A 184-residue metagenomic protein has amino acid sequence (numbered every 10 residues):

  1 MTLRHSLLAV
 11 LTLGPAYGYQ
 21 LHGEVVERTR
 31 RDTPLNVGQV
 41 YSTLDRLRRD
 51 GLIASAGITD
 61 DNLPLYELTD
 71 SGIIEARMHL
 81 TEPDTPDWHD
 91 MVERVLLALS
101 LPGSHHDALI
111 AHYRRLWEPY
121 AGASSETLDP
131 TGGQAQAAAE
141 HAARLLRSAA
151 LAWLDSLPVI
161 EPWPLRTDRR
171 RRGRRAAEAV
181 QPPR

Functional and structural regions predicted by a protein language model:
M1-D87: Basic helix-turn-helix/winged-helix DNA-binding cores and closely related short helical interaction motifs
T2, V95-L97, L128-D129: A short small-residue
L11, A98-L99, L157: Generic structural signal for hydrophobic core residues of well-folded globular domains
R77-G122: Amphipathic alpha-helical dimerization/coiled-coil segments that flank or bridge DNA-binding/regulatory modules
S104, A108-A111, W117-R184: Charged, low-complexity intrinsically disordered regulatory/assembly segments
